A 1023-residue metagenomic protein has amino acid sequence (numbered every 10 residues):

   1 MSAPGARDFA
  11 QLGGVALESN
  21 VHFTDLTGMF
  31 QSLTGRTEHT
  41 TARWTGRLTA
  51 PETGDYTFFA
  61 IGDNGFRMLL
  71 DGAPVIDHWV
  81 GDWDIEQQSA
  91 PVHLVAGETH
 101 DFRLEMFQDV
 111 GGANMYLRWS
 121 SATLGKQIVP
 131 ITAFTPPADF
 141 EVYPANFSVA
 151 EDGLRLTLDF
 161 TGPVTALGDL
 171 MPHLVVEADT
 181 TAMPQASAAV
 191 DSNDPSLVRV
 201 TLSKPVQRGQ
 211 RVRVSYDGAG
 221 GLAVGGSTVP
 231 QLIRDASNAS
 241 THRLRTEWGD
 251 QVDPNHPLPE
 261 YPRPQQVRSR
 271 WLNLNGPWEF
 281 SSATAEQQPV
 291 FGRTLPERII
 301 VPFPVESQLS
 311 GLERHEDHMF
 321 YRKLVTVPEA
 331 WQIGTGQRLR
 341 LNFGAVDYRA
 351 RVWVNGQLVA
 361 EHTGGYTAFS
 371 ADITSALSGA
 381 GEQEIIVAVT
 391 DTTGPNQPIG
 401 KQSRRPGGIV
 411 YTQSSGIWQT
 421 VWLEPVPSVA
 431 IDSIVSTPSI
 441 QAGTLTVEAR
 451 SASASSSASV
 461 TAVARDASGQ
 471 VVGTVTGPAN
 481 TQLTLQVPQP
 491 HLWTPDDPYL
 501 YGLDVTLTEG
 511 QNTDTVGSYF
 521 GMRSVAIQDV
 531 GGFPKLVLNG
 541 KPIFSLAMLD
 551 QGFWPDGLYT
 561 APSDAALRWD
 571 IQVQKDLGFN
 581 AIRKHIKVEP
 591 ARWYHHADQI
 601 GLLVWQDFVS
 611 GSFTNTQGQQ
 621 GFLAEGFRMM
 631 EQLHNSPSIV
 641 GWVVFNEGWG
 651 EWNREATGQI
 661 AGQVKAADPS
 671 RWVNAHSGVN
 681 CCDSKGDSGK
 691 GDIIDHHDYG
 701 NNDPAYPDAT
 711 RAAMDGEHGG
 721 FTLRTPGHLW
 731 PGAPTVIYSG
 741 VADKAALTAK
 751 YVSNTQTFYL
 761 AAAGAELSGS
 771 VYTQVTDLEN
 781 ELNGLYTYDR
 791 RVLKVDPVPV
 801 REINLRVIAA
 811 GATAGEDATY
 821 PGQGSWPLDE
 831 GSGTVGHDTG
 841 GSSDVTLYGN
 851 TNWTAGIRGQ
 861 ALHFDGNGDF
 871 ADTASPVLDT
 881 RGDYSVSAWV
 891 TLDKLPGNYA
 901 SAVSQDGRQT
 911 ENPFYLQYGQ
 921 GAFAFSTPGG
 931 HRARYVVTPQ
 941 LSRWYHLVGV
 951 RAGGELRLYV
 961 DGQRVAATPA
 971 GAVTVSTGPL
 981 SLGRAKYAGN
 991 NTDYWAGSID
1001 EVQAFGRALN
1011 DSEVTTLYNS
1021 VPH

Functional and structural regions predicted by a protein language model:
M1-T45, A239-N342, I399-V410, S414-I417 (+3 more regions): Extended carbohydrate-recognition surfaces in non-catalytic/accessory domains of CAZymes and lectin-like proteins
M1-T57, I61-E141, L295-R298, V305-L309: Extracellular/secretory pathway-exposed regions associated with glycan biology
F23, F30-L33, G97, R103-D139 (+3 more regions): An acidic-aromatic loop/edge-strand motif
T57-L69, P74-I76, E279-A285, G311-L312 (+6 more regions): Accessory beta-strand-rich segments of carbohydrate-active enzymes
M68, G72, G840-G868, S887-P896 (+2 more regions): Extracellular glycan-interaction surfaces
N238, A812-G868, D906, G971 (+1 more regions): Extracytoplasmic low-complexity segments
V290, T819-Q823, G831-T839, N867-A924 (+4 more regions): Extracellular glycan-recognition modules
D576, A581-R791: Substrate-binding/catalytic cleft of secreted carbohydrate-active enzymes, primarily glycoside hydrolases
